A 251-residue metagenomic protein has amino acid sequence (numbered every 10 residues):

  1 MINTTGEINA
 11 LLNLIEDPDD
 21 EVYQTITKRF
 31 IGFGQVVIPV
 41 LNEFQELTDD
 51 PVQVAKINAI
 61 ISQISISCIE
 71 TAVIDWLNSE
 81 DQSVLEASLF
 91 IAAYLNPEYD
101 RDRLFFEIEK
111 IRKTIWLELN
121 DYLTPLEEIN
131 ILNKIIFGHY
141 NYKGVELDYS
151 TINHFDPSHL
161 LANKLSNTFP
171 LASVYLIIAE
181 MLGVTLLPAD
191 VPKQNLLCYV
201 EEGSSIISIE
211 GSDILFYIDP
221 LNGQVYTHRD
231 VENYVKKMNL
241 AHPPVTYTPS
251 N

Functional and structural regions predicted by a protein language model:
M1-N251: A structural boundary/capping signal
